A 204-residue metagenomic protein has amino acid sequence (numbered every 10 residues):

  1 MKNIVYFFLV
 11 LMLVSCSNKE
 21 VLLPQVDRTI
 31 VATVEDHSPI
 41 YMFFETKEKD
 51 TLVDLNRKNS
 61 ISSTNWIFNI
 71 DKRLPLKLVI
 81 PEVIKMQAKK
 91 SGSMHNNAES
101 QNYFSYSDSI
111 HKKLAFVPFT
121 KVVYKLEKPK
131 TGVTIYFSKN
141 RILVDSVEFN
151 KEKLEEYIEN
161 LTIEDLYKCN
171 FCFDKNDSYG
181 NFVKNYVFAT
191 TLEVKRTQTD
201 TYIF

Functional and structural regions predicted by a protein language model:
K2-F7: Sec-dependent signal peptide recognition, specifically the positively charged N-region followed immediately by
F8-L9, S138: Compositionally biased, low-structure terminal segments
M12-S15: C-terminal motif of bacterial Sec signal peptides marking the signal peptidase cleavage site
S17-F204: Long, low-hydrophobicity, acidic/polar, solvent-exposed interaction domains
